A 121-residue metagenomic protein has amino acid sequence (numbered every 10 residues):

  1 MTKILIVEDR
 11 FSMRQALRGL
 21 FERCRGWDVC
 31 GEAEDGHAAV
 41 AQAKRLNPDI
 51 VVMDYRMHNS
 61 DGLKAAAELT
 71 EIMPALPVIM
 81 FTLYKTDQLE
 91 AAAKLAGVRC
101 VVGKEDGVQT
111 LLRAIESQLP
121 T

Functional and structural regions predicted by a protein language model:
E8: Conserved acidic carboxylate
F11-G31: Two-component/phosphorelay signaling modules centered on CheY-like receiver
D35-A38, D61-K64: Acidic catalytic/metal-coordinating carboxylates
L46-V52: Active-site beta3 strand of CheY-like receiver
H58-N59, T86: The feature encodes the CheY-like receiver
L63-P74: Short amphipathic alpha-helix used as the core "switch/output" element in two-component signaling
K64, K85-V102, D106-R113: Alpha4 helix (beta4-alpha4-beta5 surface) of REC/receiver domains from two-component response regulators
